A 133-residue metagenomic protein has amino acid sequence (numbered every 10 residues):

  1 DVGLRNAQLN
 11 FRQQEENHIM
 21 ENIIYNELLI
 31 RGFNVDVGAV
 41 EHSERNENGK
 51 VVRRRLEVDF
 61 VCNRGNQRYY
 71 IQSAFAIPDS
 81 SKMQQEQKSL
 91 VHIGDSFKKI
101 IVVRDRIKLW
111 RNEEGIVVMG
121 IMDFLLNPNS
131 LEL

Functional and structural regions predicted by a protein language model:
D1-L133: A cross-kingdom feature that marks ATP-driven nucleic-acid transaction machinery
